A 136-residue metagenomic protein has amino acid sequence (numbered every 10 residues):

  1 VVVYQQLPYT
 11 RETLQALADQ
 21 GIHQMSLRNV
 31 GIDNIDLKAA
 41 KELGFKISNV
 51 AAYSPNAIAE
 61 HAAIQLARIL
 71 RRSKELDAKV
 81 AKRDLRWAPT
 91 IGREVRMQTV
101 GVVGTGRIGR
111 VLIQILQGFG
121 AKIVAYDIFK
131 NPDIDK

Functional and structural regions predicted by a protein language model:
V1-S48: An N-terminal-biased, well-structured beta-alpha scaffold segment characteristic of Rossmann-like dinucleotide-binding
N34-A39, S73-L85, A121, I128-N131: Mobile beta-alpha loop/short-helix "lid" or hinge segments that flank ligand
N34-K38, A57-H61, D133-K136: Short, charged, surface-exposed secondary-structure boundary motifs
L43-T99, Q114: Phosphate-binding beta-alpha-beta segment of Rossmann-like dinucleotide-binding domains, i.e., the NAD(P)
A88-K136: Rossmann-like dinucleotide/phosphate-binding beta-alpha-beta segment
